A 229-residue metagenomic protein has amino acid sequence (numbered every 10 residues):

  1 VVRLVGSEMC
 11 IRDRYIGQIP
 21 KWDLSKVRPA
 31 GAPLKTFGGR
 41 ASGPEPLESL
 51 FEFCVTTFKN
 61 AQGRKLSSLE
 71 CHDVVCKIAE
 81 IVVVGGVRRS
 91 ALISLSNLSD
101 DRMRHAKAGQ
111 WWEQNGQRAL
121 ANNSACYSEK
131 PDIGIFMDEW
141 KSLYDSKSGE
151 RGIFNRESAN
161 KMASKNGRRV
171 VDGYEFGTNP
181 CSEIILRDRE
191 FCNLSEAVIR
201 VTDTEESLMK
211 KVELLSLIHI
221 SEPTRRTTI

Functional and structural regions predicted by a protein language model:
V1-G6, I11, H219-P223, T227-I229: Single conserved hydrophobic/aromatic residue that forms the stacking wall/gate of nucleotide- or nucleobase-binding
E8, R12-I199, T204: Active-site cavity-forming subdomains of large catalytic enzyme subunits
C192, E196-S221, R225-R226: Long, charged, mostly alpha-helical binding arms that flank functional sites
